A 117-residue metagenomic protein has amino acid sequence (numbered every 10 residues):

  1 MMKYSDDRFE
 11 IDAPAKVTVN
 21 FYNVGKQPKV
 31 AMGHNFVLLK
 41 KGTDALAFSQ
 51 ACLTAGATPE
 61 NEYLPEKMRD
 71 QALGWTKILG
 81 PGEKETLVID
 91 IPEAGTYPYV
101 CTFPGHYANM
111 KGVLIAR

Functional and structural regions predicted by a protein language model:
M1-V17: N-terminal edge beta-strand
A15, M32-H34, E83, M110: Residues that flank catalytic or metal-binding motifs in active/ligand-binding sites
T18-V24: Short edge beta-strand/loop segments characteristic of extracellular beta-sandwich folds
V19, F36, C101: Divalent metal-coordination and catalytic microenvironments
Y22, N61, D70-R117: Extracellular/periplasmic metallocenter environments
G25-K29: Extended, low-complexity, turn-rich repeat/linker tracts enriched in Gly/Pro/Ser/Thr and Asp/Glu that occur
H34-R69: The feature marks short-to-medium sequence segments in extracytoplasmic or secretory-pathway proteins
